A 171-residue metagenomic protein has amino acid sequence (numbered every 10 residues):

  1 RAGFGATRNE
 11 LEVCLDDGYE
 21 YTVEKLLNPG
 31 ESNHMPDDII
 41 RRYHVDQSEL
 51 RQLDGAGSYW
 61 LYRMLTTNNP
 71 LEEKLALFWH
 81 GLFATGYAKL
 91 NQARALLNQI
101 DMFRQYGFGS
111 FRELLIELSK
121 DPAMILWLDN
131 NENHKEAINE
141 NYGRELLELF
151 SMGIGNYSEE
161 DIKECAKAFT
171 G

Functional and structural regions predicted by a protein language model:
A2-D16, E20-E24, Y43-G171: Primarily short, surface-exposed interaction patches in extracytoplasmic proteins
P29-I40: An acidic, Gly/Ser/Thr/Pro-rich helix-cap/linker signature
